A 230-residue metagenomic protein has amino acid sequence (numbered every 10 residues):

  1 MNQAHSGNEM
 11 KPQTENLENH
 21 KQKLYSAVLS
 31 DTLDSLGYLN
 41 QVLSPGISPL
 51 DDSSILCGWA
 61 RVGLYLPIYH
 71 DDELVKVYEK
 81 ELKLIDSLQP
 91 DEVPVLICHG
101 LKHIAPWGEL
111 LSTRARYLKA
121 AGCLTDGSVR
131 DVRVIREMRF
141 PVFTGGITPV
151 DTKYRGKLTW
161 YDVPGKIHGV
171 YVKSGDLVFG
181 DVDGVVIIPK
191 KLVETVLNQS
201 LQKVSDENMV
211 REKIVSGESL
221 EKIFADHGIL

Functional and structural regions predicted by a protein language model:
N2-S174, I188-L230: Feature captures the catalytic cores and cofactor-binding loops of soluble hydro-lyases/lyases that act on carboxylate
V178: C-terminal binding/interaction regions
D183-V186: Channel- or pocket-lining gating/hinge segments that regulate access to a cavity or pore
